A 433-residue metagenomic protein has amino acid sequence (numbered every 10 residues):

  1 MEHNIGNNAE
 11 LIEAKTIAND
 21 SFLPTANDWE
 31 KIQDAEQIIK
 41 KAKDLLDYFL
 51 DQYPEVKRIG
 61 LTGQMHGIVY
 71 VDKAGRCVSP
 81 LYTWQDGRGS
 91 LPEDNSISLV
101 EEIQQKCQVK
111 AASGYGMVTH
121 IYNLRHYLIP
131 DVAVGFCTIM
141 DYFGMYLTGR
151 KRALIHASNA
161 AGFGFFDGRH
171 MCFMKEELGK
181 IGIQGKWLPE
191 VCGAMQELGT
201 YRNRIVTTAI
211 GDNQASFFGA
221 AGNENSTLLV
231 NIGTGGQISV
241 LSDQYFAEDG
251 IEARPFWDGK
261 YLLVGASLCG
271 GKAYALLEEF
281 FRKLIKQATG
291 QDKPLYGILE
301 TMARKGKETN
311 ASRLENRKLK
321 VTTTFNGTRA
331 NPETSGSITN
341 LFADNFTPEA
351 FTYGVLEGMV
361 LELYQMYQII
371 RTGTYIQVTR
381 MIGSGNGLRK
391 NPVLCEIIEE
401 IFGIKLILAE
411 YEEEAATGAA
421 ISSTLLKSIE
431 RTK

Functional and structural regions predicted by a protein language model:
M1, E55, T62-Q64, G116 (+4 more regions): Short, basic and Ser/Thr-rich N-terminal targeting/leader segments
M1-S79, Q105, V132, G179 (+4 more regions): N-terminal glycine/serine-rich phosphate-binding loop of ATP-dependent small-molecule kinases, especially carbohydrate
N8, G185-K186, R329-N331: Proline-centered turn/helix-capping motifs that create local helix->coil transitions or kinks
K15-T16, Y82, D243, A266: Short clusters of small/polar residues that mark proteolytic maturation junctions
W29, D51-T83, V109-G114, G144-G168 (+2 more regions): Short beta-strand-loop/turn "lid" adjacent to the catalytic site in phosphate-handling enzymes
D86: Carbohydrate-associated surface elements
S90, N95-K110, V118-R152, G164-K175 (+4 more regions): Active-site core segments that coordinate phosphate-bearing ligands/cofactors across diverse enzyme families
L178-Q196: A conserved helix-loop-beta module that forms one wall/lid of the active-site cleft in ATP-utilizing catalytic domains
